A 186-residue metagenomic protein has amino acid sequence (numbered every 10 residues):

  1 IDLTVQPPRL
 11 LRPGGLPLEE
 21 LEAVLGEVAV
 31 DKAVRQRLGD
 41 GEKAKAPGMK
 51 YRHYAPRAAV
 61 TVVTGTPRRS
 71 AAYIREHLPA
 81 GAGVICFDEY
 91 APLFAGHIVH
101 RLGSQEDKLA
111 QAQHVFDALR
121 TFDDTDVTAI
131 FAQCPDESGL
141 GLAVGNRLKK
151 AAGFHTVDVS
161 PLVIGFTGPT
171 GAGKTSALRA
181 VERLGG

Functional and structural regions predicted by a protein language model:
I1-D158: Active-site-adjacent structural elements in enzyme catalytic cores
T156-G186: Glycine-rich phosphate-binding loop of ATP-dependent small-molecule kinases
